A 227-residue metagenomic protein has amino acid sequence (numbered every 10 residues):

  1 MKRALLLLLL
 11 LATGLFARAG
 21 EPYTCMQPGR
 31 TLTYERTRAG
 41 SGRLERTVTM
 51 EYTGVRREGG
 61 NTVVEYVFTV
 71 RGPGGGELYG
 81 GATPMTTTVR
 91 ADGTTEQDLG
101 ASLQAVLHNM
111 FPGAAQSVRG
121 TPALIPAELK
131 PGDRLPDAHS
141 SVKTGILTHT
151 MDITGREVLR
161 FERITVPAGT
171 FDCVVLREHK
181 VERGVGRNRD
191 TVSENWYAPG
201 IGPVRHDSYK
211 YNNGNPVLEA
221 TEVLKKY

Functional and structural regions predicted by a protein language model:
M1-A4: Positively charged n-region of N-terminal signal peptides that target proteins for export
L8-L9, Y211: A periodicity- and composition-biased signal for non-globular, repetitive helical segments
L9-R18: Hydrophobic h-region of N-terminal signal peptides that target proteins for export in Gram-negative bacteria
R18-R90, A101, D137-Y227: Acidic, serine/threonine-rich low-complexity disordered tracts
G80-I146: Predominantly extracellular/secreted and cell-surface proteins with exposed, flexible low-complexity segments
